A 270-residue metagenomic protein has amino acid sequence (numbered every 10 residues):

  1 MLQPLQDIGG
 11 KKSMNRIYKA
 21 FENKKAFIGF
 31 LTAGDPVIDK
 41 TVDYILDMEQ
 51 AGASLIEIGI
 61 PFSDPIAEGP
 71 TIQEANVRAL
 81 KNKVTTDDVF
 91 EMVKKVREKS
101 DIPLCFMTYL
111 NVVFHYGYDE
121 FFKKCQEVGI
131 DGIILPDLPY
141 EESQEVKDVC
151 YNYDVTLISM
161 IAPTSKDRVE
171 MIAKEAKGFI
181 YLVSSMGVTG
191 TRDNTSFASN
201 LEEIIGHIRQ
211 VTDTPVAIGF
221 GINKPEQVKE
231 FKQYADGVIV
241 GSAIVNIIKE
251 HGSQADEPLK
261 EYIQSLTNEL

Functional and structural regions predicted by a protein language model:
G10-F30: N-terminal amphipathic alpha-helix/helix-capping segment at the start of soluble metabolic enzymes
S13-A20, D64-I72, V84-E91, F114-Y118 (+5 more regions): Active-site-adjacent beta->alpha loops and helix N-cap segments on the catalytic face of soluble alpha/beta enzymes
F27-L31, I56-I58, L104-T108, I133-L135 (+4 more regions): Hydrophobic faces of well-ordered beta-strands that scaffold small-molecule active sites in alpha/beta enzyme cores
T41-L46, S165-K174, I222-V238: Catalytic cores of alpha/beta
I58-S63, G132-I134, P139, L182-T191 (+1 more regions): Glycine-rich phosphate-binding active-site loops on the catalytic face of alpha/beta enzymes
I60-F62, Q73-P136: Active-site beta->alpha loop and helix N-cap motifs at the rims of alpha/beta catalytic domains
T71-C105, V149-I158, A162, S199-T214 (+1 more regions): Alpha-helix-loop-beta-strand connector modules within alpha/beta enzyme cores
V89, I204-D213, N223-K229, Q233-L270: Alpha/beta catalytic cores of nucleotide-metabolism and tRNA/nucleoside-modifying enzymes
